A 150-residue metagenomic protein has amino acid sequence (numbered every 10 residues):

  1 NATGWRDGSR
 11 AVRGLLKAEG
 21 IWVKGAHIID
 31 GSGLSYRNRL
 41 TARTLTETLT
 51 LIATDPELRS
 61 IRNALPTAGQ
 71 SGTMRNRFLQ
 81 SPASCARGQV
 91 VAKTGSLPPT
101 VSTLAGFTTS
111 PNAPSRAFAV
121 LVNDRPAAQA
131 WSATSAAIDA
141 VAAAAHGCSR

Functional and structural regions predicted by a protein language model:
N1-R59: A small/polar active-site loop signature that marks catalytic segments
A2, V12, A136-R150: Short, gly/Ser/Thr-rich active-site loops of penicillin-recognizing serine hydrolases
I29-G31, A64-G69, T94-G95, T108 (+1 more regions): Active-site-proximal beta-strand/loop segments in catalytic clefts of secreted hydrolases
Y36-I61, T103-L104, T109-N123, A137: Active-site-proximal alpha-helical segments within enzyme catalytic domains
A42, S71-N76: Large, well-folded core regions of big proteins
I61-G72, A137: Active/binding-pocket-proximal capping segment
L79-N112: Short, Gly/Ser/Thr-enriched beta-strand-loop segments that form substrate-interacting elements of hydrolase/peptidase
A127-I138: Short, charged, low-complexity patches
